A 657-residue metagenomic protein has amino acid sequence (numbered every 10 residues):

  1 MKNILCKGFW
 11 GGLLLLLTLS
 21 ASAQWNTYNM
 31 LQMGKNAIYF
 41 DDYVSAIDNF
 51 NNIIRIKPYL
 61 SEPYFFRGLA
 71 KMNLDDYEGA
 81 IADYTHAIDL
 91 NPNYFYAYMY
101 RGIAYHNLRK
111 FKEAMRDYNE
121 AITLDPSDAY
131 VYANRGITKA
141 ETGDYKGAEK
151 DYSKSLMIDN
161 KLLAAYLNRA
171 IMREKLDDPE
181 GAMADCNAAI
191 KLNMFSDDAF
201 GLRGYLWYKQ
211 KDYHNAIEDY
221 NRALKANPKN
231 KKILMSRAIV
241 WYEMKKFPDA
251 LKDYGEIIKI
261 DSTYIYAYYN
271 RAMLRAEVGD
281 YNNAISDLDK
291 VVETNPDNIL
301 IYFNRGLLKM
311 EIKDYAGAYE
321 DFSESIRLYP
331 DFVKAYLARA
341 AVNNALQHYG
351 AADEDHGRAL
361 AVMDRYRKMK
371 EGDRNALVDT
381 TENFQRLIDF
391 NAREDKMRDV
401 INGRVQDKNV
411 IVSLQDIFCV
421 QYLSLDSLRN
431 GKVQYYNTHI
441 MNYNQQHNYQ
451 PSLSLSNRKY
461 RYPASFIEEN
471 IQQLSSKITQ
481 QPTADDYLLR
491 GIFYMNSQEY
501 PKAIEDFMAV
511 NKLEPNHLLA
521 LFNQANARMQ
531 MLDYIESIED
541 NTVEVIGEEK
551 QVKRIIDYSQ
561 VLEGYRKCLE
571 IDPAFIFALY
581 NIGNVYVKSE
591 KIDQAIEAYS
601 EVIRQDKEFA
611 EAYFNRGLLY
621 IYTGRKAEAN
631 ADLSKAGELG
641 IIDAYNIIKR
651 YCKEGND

Functional and structural regions predicted by a protein language model:
L31, I38, F65, M72 (+19 more regions): Position-specific recognition of the canonical hydrophobic site in helix A of tetratricopeptide repeat
Q32, F66, Y100, N134 (+11 more regions): Canonical tetratricopeptide repeat
I56, L90, L124, I158 (+11 more regions): Structural marker of alpha-solenoid helical repeat scaffolds
L60, Y94, D128, L162 (+11 more regions): Residue-level recognition of tetratricopeptide repeat
P63, A97, V131, A165 (+11 more regions): TPR alpha-solenoid repeat register
E311, V333-Y487, S537-D557, C652-D657: Eukaryotic alpha-helical solenoid repeat scaffolds
